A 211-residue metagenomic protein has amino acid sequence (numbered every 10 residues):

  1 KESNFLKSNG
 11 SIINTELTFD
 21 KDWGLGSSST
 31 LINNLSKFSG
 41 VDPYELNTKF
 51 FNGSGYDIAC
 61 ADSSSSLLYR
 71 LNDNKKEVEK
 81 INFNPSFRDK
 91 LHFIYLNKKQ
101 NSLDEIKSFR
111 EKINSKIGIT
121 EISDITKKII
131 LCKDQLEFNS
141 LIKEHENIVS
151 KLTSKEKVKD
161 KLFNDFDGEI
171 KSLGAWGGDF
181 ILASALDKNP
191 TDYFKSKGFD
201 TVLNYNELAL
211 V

Functional and structural regions predicted by a protein language model:
K1-P43: Anion-binding (especially nucleotide phosphate/pyrophosphate-binding) glycine-rich loop and adjoining beta-alpha core
N4-N9, T15-E16, V41-N52, Y56-G178 (+1 more regions): C-terminal nucleotide
